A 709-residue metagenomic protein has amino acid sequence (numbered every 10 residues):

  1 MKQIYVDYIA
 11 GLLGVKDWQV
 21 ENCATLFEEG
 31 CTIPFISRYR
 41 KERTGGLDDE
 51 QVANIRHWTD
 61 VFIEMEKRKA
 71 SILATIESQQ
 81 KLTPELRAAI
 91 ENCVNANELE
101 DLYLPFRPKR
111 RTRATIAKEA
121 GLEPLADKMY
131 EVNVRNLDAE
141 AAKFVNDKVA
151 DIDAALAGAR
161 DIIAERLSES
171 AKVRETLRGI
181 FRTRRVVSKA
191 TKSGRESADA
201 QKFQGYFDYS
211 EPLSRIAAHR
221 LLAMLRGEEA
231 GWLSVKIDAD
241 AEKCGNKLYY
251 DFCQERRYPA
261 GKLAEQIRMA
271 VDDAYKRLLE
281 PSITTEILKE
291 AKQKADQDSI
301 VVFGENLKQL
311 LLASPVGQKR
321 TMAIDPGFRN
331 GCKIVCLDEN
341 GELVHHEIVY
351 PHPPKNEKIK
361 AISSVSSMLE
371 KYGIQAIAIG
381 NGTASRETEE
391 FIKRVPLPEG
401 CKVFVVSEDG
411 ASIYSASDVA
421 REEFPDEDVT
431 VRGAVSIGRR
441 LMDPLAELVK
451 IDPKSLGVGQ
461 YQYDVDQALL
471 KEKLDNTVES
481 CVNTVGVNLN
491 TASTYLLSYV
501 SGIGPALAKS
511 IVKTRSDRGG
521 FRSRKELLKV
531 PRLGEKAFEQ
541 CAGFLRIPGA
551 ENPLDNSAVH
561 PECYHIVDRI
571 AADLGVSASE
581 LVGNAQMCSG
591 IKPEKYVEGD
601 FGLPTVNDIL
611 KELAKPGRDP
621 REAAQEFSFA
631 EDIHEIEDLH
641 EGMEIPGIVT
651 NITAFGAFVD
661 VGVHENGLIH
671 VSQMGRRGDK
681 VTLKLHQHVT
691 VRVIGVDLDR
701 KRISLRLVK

Functional and structural regions predicted by a protein language model:
M1-E21, E28: Generic start-of-chain signal for non-secretory N-termini
Y5, H57, E64-K81, E91 (+5 more regions): Long, highly charged, low-complexity intrinsically disordered interaction regions that mediate electrostatic DNA/RNA
T25-E28, P105, I116-E119, A223-G227 (+15 more regions): Replace "in large, NTP-powered and nucleic-acid-processing enzymes" with "in large, NTP-powered factors and other
Y39-K41, D240, P326, E339-N340 (+10 more regions): Short, ordered loop/turn segments at secondary-structure junctions
D48-N54, V61, M65-A323, G327-S415 (+2 more regions): Duplex nucleic acid-engaging cores and interfaces of nucleic-acid transaction enzymes
T75, A89, L99-Y103, G227-D240 (+4 more regions): Structured, non-catalytic alpha/beta "coupling" segments that mediate domain-domain communication and provide generic
G179-V186, I324-F328, G382-E387, V406-I413 (+5 more regions): A glycine-rich phosphate-binding loop feature that marks nucleotide/adenosyl-phosphate handling sites
I547-K709: Single-stranded RNA-binding regions, centering on S1/OB-family and related RNA-binding modules
